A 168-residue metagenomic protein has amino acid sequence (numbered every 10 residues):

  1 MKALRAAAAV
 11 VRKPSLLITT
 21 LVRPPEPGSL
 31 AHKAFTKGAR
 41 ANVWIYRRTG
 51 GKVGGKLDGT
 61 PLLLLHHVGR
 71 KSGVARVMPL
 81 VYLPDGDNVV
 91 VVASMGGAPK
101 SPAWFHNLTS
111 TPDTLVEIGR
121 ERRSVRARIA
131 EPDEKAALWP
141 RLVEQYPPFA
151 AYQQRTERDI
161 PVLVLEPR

Functional and structural regions predicted by a protein language model:
K2-P61: Alpha-helical membrane-targeting segments
A8, R12-L16, M95-F149, R155-D159 (+1 more regions): Short, structured beta-strand-loop surface elements
G50-G51, V77, A150: A generic local structural motif
G54-G55, V81, H106: Short secondary-structure boundary/capping segments
T60-G96: Short beta-strand segments
L63, P161-L163: Short beta-strand micro-motifs in enzyme catalytic cores
